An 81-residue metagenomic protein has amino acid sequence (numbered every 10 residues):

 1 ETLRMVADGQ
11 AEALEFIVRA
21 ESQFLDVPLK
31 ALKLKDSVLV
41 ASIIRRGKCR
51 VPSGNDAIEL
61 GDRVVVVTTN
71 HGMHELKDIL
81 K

Functional and structural regions predicted by a protein language model:
E1-E21: Flexible, Lys/Arg-rich cytosolic regulatory linkers and terminal tails that connect or flank
L14-L80: Cytosolic Rossmann-like ligand/nucleotide-binding regulatory domains
